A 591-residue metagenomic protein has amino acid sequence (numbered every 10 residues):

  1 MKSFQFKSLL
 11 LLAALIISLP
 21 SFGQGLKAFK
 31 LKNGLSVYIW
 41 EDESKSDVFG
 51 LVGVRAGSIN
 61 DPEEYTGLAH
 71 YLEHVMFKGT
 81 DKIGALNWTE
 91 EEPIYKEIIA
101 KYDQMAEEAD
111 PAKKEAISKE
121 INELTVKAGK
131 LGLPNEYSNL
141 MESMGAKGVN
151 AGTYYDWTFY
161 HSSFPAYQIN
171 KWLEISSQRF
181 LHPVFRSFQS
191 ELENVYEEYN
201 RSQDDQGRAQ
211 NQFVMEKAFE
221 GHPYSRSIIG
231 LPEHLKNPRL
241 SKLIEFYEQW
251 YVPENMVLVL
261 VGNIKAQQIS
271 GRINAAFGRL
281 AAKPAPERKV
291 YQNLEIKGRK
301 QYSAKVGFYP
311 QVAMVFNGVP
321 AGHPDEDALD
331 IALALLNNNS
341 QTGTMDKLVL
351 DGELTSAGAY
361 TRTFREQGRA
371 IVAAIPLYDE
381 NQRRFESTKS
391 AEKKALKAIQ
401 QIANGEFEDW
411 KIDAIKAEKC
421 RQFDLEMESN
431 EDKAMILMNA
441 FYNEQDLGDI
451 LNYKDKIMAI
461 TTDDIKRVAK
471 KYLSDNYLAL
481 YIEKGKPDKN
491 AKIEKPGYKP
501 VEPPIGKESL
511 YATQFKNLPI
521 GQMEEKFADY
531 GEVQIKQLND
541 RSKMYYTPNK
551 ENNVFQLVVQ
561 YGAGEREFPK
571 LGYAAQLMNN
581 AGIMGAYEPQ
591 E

Functional and structural regions predicted by a protein language model:
M1-L10: Bacterial N-terminal signal peptides that target proteins for export
L9-S18: Bacterial N-terminal signal peptides
F22-S36, K265-A304, Q311, Q341 (+2 more regions): Proteolytic maturation boundary segments
W40, K45-S58, G67-A69, A85-Q178 (+6 more regions): M16 family metallopeptidases and their MPP-like homologs
E63, V75-N87: Metal-associated gating/positioning segment near the N- to mid-region
F185, L192-E193, G207, N211 (+2 more regions): Non-catalytic, conformational "gating/processing" segments within enzyme and secreted inhibitor domains
Y196-D204, Q292-V306, I415-E426: Short, conserved secondary-structure transition motifs
